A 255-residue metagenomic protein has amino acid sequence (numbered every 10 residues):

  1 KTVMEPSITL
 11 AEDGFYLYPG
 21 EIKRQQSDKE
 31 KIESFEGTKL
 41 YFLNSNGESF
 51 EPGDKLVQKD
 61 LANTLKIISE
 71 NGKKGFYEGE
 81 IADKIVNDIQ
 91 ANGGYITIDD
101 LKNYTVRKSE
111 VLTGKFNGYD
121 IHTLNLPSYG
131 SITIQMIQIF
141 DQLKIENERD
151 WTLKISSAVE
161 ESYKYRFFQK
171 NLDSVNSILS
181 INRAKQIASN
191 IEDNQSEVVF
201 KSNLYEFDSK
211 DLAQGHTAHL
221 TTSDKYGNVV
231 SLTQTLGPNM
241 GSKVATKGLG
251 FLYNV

Functional and structural regions predicted by a protein language model:
K1, Y129-L153, S242, G250-V255: Gly/Pro-rich active-site capping loops and adjacent beta-alpha segments that organize cofactor/substrate pockets
K1-G72, F76-E78, D83-S128, Q186-V199: Noncatalytic scaffold domains of N-terminal-nucleophile
S7, L65, M136, I155-S162: Short alpha-helical scaffolding segments that buttress acidic/His motifs in well-ordered protein cores
K59-I67, Q135-I139, S223-L232: Active-site-proximal alpha-helical segments within enzyme catalytic domains
Y95-I96, N228-V255: Active-site rim segments in enzyme catalytic domains, especially the processed small/beta chain of N-terminal
K115, D120-T123, T221-T222, V230-L232 (+1 more regions): Structural recognition of the beta-strand scaffold that forms the well-ordered cores of secreted hydrolase catalytic
H122-G130, T217-T221, T233-V244: Glycine-rich phosphate/pyrophosphate-binding beta-alpha loops
I145-T235, L249: Internal maturation/activation junctions in enzymes
